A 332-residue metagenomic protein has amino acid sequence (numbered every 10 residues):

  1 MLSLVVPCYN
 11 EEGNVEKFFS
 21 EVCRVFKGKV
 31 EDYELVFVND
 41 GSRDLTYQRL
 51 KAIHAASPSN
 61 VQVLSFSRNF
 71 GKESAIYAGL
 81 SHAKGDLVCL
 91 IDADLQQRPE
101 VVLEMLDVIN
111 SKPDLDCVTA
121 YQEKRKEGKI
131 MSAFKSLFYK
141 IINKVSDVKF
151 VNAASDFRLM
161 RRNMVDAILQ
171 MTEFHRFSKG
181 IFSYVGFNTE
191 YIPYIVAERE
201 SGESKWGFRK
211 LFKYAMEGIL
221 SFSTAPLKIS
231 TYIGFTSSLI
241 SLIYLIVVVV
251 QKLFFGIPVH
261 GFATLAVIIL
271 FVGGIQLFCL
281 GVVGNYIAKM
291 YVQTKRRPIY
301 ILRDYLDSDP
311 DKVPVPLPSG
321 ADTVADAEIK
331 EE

Functional and structural regions predicted by a protein language model:
M1, F177-E332: Hydrophobic helical membrane-anchoring modules
M1-K129, K330-E332: Structured catalytic core of nucleotide-sugar glycosyltransferases
L4, V22, G79, D94 (+7 more regions): Residue-level signature of catalytic and energy-coupling elements of molecular machines, predominantly ATP/GTP-dependent
P7, F66-R68, P113, R158 (+3 more regions): Short conserved micro-motifs on helix faces and helix-strand junctions that flank and scaffold key functional residues
P7, V25, I53, F66 (+8 more regions): Amphipathic alpha-helical segments that mediate coupling or scaffolding at interfaces
Q62-R68, K72-H82, L87, P99-I181 (+1 more regions): Acceptor/aglycone-binding surface of glycosyltransferases and processive sugar-polymer synthases
R68, A93-L95, R162, Y194 (+1 more regions): Short, conserved catalytic or interaction motifs in soluble domains
